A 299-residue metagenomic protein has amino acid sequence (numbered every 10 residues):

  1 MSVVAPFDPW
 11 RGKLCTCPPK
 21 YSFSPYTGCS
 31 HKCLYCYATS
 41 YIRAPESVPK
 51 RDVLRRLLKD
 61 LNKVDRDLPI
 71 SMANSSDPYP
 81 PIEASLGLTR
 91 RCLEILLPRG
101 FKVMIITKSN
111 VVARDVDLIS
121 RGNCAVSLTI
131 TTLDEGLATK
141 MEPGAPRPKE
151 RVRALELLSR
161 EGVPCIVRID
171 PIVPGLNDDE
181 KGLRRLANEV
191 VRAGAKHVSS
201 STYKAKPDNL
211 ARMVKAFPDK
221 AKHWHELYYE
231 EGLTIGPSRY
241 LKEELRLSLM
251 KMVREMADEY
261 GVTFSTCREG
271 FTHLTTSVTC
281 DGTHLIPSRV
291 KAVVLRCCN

Functional and structural regions predicted by a protein language model:
M1-S127, T131, E135: Conserved Radical SAM active-site core
S2-A5, K181-N299: Auxiliary Fe-S-binding modules of radical SAM enzymes
P69-S71, K102-M104, A125-S127, P164-R168 (+2 more regions): Structural preference for beta-strand elements that scaffold enzyme active sites
S71-P80, V111-A113, V126-A145, I172-P174 (+2 more regions): Conserved radical SAM core fold
L86-L88, K149, E180-L186: Charged helix-capping and loop-helix junction motifs
L96, I119, L155-L158, V190: Generic structural signal for hydrophobic
M104-I105, V173-R185: Active-site glycine- and acidic-residue-rich loops that bind and position anionic ligands or nucleotide-like cofactors
G144, L158-D179, G236-L241: Conserved strand-turn element in the central/C-terminal portion of the radical SAM core barrel that lines
